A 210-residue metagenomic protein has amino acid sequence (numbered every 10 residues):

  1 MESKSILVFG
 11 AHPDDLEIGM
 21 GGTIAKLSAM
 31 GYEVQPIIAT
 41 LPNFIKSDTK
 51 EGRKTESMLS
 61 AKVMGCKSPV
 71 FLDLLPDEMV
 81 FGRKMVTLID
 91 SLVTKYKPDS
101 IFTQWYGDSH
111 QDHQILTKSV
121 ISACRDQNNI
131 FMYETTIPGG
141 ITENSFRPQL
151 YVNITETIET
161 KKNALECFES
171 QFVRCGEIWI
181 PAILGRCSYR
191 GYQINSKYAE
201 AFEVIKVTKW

Functional and structural regions predicted by a protein language model:
M1-K97, D126, V204: Active-site rim/loop-helix segments in enzyme catalytic domains that contact anionic ligands
M1-L7, K62, S68, V80-W210: Metal-dependent de-N-acetylase/amidase catalytic core
